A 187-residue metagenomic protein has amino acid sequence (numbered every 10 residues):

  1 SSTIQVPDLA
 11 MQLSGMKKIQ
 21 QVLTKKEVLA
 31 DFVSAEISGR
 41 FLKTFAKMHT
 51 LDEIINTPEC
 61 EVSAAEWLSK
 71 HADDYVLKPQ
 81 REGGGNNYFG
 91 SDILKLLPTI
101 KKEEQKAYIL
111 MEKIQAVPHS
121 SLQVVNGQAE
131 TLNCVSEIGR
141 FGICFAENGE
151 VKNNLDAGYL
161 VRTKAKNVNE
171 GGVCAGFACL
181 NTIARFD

Functional and structural regions predicted by a protein language model:
S1-F186: Domain-scale recognition of functional cores that engage charged ligands
